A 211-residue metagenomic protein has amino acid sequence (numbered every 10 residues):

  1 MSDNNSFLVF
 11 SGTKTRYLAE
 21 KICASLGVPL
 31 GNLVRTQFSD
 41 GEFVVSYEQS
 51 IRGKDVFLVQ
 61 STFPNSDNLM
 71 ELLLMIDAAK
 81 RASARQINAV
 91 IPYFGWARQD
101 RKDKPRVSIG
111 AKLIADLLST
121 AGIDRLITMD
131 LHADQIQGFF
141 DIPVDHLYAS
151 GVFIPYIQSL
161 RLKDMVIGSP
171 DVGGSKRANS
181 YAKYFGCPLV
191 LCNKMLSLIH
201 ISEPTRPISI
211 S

Functional and structural regions predicted by a protein language model:
M1-Y17, K21-S175, N179-V190, L196: Active-site loop-to-helix "anion-binding N-cap" substructures in soluble metabolic enzymes
I199-S211: Single conserved hydrophobic/aromatic residue that forms the stacking wall/gate of nucleotide- or nucleobase-binding
